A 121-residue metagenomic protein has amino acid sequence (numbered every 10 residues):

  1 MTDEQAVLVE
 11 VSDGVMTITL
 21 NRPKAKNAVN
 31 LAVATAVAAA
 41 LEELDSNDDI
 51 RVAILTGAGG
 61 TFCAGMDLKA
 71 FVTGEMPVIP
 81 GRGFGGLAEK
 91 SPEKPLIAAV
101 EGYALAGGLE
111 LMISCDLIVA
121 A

Functional and structural regions predicted by a protein language model:
M1-A58: Conserved CoA-thioester-binding segment of acyl-CoA-metabolizing enzymes
D3-A6, A38-E42, G81-L87, A104 (+1 more regions): A generic local structural motif
I18, L55, D67, L111-I113: Hydrophobic/aromatic residues within transmembrane alpha-helices of multi-pass small-molecule transporters
N21, M66, E101: Histidine-centered beta-alpha loop that forms part of the nucleotide-sugar donor binding/catalytic region in diverse
A25, G57-P92: Glycine- (often His-adjacent) and acidic-residue-rich active-site loop that binds/positions the CoA thioester
A28, C63, G107: Residues that form or flank phosphate/diphosphate-binding pockets in enzymes that use nucleotide phosphates
A28-L31, T73, S114: Phosphate-coordinating loops and pocket residues in cytosolic domains that bind phosphorylated ligands
G59, A88-A121: Glycine-rich beta-to-alpha active-site loop
